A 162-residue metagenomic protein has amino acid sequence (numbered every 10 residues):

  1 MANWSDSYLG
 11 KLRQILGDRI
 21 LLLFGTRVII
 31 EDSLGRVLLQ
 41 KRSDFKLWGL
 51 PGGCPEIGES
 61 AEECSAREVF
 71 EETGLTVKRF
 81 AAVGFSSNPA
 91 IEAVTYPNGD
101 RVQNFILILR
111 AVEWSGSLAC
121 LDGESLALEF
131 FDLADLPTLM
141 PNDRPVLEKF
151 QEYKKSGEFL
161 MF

Functional and structural regions predicted by a protein language model:
M1-R27, S33, G99: Acidic, metal-coordinating catalytic segment for phosphate/diphosphate chemistry, firing primarily on the Nudix
F24-T26, G35, F105-L107, L126: Change "...and in nucleic-acid phosphodiester-cleaving endonucleases..." to "...and in nucleic-acid processing enzymes
I30, I108-V112, E129-F130: Short, well-ordered beta-strand micro-motif
D32-E72: Conserved Nudix-box catalytic region and its N-terminal flanking loop in Nudix hydrolases and closely related
K46-L47, L118-F162: Nudix hydrolase/Nudix homology domain
T76-S86: A short coil-to-beta-strand element that immediately follows conserved catalytic motifs
S86-S117: Active-site-adjacent beta-strand/loop module that shapes the phosphate/pyrophosphate-binding cleft
